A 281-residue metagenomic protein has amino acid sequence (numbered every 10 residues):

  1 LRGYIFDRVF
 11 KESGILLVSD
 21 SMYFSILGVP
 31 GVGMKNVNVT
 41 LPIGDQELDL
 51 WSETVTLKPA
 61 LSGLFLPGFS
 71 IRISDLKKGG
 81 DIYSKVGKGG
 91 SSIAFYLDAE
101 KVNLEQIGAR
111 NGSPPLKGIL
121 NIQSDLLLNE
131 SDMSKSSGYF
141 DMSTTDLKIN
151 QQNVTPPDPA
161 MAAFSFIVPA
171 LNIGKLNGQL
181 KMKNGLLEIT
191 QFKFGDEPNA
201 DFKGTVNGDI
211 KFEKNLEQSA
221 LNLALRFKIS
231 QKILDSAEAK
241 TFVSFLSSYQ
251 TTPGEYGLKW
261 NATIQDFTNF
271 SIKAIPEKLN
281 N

Functional and structural regions predicted by a protein language model:
L1-S70, L76-K85: Terminal hydrophobic membrane-targeting helix
G14-L16, G44-L57, I73-Y83, E105-L128 (+3 more regions): Amphipathic hydrophobic-ligand
K35-T40, A99-E105, T145-K148, S230: Generic short beta-strand segments
G68-S70, S92-A94, K135-Y139, A220-N222: Outer-membrane beta-barrel architecture
L120-I122, Y139-K148, P276: Tryptophan-anchored aromatic micro-motifs
S143-I173, K181-N184, T190-N199: Short helix-loop boundary/capping segments
I173-N281: Extended terminal
